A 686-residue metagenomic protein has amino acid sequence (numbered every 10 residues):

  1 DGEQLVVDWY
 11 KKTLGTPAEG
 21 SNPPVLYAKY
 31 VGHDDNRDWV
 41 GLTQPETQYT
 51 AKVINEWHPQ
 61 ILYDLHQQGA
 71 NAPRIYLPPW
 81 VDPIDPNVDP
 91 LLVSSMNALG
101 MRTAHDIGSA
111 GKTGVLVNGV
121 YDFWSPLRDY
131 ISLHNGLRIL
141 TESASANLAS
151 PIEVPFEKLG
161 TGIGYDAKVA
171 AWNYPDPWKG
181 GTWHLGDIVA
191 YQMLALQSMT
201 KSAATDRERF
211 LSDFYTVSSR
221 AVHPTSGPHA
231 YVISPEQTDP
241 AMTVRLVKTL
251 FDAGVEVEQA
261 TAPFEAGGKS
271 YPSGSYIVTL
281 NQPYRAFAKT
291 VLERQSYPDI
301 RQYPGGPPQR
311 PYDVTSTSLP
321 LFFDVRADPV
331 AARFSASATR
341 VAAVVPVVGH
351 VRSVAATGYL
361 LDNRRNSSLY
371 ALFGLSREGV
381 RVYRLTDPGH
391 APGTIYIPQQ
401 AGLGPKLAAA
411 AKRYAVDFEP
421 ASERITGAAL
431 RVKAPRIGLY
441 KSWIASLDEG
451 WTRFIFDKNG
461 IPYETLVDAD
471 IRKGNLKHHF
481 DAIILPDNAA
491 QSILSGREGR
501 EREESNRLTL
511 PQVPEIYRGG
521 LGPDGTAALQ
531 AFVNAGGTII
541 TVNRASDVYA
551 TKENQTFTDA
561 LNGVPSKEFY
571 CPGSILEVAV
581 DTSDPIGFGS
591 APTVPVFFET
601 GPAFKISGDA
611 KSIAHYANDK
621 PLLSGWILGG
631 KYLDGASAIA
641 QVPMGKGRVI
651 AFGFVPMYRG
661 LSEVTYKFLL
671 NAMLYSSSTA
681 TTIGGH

Functional and structural regions predicted by a protein language model:
D1, Q60-A70, P78: Histidine-centered catalytic micro-motifs
D1-W39, Q44-Q48, K52: Active-site rim/loop-helix segments in enzyme catalytic domains that contact anionic ligands
V31, R37-D38, T43-P45, Y49 (+6 more regions): Intrinsic-disorder/low-complexity accessory segments
